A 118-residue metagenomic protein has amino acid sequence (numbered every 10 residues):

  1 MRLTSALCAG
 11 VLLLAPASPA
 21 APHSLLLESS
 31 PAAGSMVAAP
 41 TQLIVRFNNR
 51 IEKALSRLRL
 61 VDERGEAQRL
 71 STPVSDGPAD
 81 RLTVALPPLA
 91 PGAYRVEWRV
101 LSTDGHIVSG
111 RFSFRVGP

Functional and structural regions predicted by a protein language model:
M1-L7: Bacterial N-terminal signal peptides that target proteins for export
A15-A17: N-terminal signal peptide c-region/cleavage motif recognized by signal peptidases
A21-A39: N-terminal edge beta-strand
A38, Q42-R46, G105-P118: Extended, polar beta-sheet/loop recognition surfaces of beta-rich domains that mediate binding to diverse ligands
I44, N49-Q68: Short, surface-exposed alpha-helix to beta-strand junction/turn motifs within ectodomains of secreted and cell-envelope
P78-T83: Aromatic sugar-binding surface patches on proteins that engage polysaccharides or sugar-phosphate polymers
A85, A90-V96: A glycine-anchored, Pro-Gly-centered beta-turn/N-cap motif
